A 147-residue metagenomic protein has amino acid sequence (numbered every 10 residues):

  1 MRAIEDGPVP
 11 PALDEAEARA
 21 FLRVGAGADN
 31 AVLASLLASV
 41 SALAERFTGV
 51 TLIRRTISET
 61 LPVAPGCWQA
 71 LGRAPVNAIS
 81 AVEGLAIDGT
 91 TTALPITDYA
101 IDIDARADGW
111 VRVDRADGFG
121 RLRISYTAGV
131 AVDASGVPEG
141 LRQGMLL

Functional and structural regions predicted by a protein language model:
M1-L147: Divalent metal-cofactor coordination and adjacent catalytic microenvironments
